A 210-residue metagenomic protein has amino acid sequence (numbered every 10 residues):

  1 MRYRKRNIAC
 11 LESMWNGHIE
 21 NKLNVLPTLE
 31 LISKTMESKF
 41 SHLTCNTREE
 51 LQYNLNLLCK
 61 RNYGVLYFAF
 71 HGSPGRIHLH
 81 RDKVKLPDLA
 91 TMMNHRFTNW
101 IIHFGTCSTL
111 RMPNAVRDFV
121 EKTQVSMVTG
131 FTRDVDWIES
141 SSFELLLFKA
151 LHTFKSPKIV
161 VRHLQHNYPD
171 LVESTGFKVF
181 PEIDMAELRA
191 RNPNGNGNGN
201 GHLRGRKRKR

Functional and structural regions predicted by a protein language model:
M1-Y63, F104-G105, R210: A domain-level signal for caspase-like cysteine endopeptidase catalytic cores and their zymogen-processing architecture
W15-E20, R48-E50, G72-R76, S108-R111 (+1 more regions): Short acidic, S/G/P-rich loop/turn micro-motifs used as interaction or catalytic elements
P27-S41, K60, K85-T106, I159-V160 (+2 more regions): Mobile, glycine- and charge-enriched loop segments and immediately flanking short secondary-structure elements within
L55-L89: A glycine-rich, hydrophobic loop/mini-helix early in the fold
R81-S141: Catalytic cores of nucleophile-dependent amide-cleaving enzymes
K83-M92, F154-R210: Caspase-like cysteine protease fold
S141-H152: Short, small-residue alpha-helix embedded
